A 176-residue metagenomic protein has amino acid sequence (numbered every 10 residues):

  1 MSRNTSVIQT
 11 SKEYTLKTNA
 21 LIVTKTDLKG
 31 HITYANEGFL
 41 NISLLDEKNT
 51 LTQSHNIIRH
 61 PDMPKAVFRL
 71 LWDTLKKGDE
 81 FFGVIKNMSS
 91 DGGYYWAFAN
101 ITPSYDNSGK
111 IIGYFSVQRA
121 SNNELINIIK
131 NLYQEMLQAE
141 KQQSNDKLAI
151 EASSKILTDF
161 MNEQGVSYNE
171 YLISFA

Functional and structural regions predicted by a protein language model:
S2-L137: Sensory/regulatory domains in signal-transduction proteins
I112-A176: Juxtadomain coupling helices with adjacent low-complexity linkers
